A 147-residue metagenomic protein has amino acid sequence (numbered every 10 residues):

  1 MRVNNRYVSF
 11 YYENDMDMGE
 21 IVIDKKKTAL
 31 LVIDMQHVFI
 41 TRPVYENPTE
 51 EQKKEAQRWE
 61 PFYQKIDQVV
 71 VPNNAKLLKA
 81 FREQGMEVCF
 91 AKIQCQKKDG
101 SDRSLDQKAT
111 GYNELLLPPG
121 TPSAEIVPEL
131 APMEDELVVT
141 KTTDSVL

Functional and structural regions predicted by a protein language model:
M1-P132: Active-site acidic carboxylates
L137-L147: Glycine-rich oxoanion-binding loops at beta->alpha junctions
